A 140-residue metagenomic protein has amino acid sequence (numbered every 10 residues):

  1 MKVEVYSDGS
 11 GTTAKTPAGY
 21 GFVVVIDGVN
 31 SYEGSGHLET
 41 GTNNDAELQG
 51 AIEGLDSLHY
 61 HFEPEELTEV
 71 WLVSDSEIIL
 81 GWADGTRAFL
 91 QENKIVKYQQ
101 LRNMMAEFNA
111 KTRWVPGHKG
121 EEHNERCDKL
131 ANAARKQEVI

Functional and structural regions predicted by a protein language model:
M1-D45, D56-H59, Q137-V139: RNase H-like nuclease fold core
S10-T16, I52-R126, L130, R135-V139: RNase H catalytic domain
A46-A51: Loop-to-helix element that buttresses phosphate recognition and phosphoryl-transfer chemistry
